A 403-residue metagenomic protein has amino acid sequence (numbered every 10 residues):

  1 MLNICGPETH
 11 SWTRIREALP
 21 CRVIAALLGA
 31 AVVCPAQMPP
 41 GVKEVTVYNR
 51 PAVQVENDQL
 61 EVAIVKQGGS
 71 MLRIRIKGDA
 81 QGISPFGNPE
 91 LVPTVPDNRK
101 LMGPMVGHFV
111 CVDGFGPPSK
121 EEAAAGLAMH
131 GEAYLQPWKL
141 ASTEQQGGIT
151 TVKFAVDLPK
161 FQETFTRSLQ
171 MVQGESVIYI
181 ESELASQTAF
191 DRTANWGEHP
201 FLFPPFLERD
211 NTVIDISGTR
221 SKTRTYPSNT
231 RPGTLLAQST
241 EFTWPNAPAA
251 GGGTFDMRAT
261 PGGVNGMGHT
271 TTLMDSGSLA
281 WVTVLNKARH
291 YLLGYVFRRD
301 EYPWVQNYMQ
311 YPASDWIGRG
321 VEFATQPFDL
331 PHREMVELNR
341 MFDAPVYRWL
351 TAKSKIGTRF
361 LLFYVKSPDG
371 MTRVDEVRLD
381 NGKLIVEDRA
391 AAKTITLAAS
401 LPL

Functional and structural regions predicted by a protein language model:
M1-L19: N-terminal secretory signal peptides that target proteins for export/translocation
C21-V32: Bacterial N-terminal signal peptides
Q37-Y179, Q187-L403: Surface-exposed acidic/polar loop and edge beta-strand patches at domain peripheries
